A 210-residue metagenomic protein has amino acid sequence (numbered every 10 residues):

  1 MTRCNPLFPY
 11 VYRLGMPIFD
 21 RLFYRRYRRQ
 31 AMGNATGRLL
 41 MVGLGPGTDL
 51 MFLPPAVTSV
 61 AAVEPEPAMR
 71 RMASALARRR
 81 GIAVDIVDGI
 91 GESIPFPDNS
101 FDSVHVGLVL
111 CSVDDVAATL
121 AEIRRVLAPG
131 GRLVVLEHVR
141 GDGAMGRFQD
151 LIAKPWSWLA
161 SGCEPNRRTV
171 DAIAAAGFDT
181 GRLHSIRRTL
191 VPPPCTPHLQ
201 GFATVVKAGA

Functional and structural regions predicted by a protein language model:
I18-R38, T48-F52: Conserved alpha-helix/loop element of class I SAM-dependent methyltransferases that forms part of the SAM/SAH-binding
L40-S93: Class I SAM-dependent methyltransferase SAM/SAH-binding core
E92-V104: A short acidic, Gly/Pro-enriched loop at the edge of an enzyme's catalytic core that lines a small-molecule cofactor
S103-D115: A short SAM/SAH-binding and catalytic strip from SAM-dependent methyltransferases
A117-P129: A short glycine-rich, Lys/Arg-flanked "PGG" loop and its adjoining helix->strand segment in the class I
G130-H138: Conserved beta-strand signature within the Rossmann-like core of class I S-adenosyl-L-methionine
G162-G177: Short alpha-helix
S185-A210: Core SAM-dependent methyltransferase catalytic element
